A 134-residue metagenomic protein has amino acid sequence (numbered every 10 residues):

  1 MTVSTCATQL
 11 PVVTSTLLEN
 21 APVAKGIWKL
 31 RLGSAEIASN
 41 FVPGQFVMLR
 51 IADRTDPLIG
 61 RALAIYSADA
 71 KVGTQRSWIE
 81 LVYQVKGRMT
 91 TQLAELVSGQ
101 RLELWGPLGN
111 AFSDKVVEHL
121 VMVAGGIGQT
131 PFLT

Functional and structural regions predicted by a protein language model:
T2-S98: Ferredoxin-reductase
R88-T134: FNR/FR-type flavoprotein reductase catalytic core
